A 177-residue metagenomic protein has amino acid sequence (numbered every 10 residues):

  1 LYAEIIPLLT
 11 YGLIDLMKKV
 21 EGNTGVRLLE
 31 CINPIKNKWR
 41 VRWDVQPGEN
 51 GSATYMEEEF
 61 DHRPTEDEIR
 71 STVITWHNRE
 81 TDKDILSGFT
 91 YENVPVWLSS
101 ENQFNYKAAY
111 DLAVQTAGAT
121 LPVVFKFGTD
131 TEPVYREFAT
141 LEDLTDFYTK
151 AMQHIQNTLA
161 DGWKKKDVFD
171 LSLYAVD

Functional and structural regions predicted by a protein language model:
Y2-D177: A preference for well-ordered globular domain cores that mediate specific macromolecular interactions or catalysis
